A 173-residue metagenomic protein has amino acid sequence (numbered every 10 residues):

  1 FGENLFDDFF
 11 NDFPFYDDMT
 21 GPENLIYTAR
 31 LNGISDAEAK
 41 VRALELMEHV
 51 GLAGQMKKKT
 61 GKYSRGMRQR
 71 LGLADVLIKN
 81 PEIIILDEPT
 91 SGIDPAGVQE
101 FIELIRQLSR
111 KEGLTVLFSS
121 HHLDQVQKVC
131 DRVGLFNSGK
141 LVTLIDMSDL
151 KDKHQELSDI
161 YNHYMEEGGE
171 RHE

Functional and structural regions predicted by a protein language model:
I26, R30, A37-Q55: Conserved ABC ATPase "signature" region
K59-Y63: Conserved ABC ATPase signature
N80: Conserved catalytic motifs of ABC-family nucleotide-binding domains
I84-D87: Catalytic Walker B motif of ABC-type/P-loop ATPase nucleotide-binding domains
Q99-K111: Helical segment within the ABC ATPase nucleotide-binding domain
